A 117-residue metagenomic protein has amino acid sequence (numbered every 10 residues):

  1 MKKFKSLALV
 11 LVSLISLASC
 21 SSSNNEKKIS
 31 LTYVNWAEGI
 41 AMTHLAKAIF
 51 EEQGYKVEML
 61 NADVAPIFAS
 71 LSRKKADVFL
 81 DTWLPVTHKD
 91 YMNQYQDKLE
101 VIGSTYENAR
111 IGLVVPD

Functional and structural regions predicted by a protein language model:
M1-A8: Bacterial N-terminal signal peptides that target proteins for export
S16-S19: C-terminal motif of bacterial Sec signal peptides marking the signal peptidase cleavage site
S21-S23: Bacterial signal peptide processing site
N25-E38, Y55-L60: Short, well-ordered beta-strand elements
K27, Q53, A109-I111: Envelope-exposed proteins and targeting segments
T43, D63-D97: Pocket-flanking alpha-helical
D97-D117: A conserved helix-loop-strand patch within extracytoplasmic ligand-binding domains of the periplasmic binding
